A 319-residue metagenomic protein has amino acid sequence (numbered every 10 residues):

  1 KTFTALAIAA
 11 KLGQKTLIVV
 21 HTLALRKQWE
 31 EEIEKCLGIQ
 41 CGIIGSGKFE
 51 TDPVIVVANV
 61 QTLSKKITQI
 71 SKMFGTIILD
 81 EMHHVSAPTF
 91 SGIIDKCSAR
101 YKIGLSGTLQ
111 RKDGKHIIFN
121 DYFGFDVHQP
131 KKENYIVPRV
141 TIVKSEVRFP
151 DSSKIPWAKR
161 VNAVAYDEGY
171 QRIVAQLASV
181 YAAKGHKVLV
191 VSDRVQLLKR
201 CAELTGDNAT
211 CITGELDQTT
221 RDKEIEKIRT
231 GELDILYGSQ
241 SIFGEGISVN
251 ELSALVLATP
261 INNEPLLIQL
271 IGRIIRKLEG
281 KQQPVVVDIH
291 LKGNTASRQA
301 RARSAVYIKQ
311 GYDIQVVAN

Functional and structural regions predicted by a protein language model:
T2-A10, V174: Motif I (Walker A/P-loop) of helicase-class P-loop NTPases
Q14-K65: Conserved nucleic-acid-binding Ia/Ib motif block in the N-terminal RecA-like helicase ATPase lobe
K15-R26, A163-R172, L177-E203, Y307: Conserved strand-helix element at the start of the C-terminal RecA-like helicase core
K27, Q40-D52, L189, K199-R200 (+1 more regions): Conserved helicase ATPase core of P-loop NTP-dependent helicases/translocases
S46-T76, A87-G92, I242: Conserved helix/coil segment N-terminal to the catalytic DExD/H
S64, G214-Q310: Conserved RecA-like P-loop NTPase helicase motor core
G75-T76, H83-T141, Y307: Post-DEXD/H (motif II) to motif III coupling segment of the RecA-like Helicase ATP-binding lobe
Q129-V188: Conserved interdomain linker/interface between the two RecA-like ATPase lobes of SF2 helicase motors
